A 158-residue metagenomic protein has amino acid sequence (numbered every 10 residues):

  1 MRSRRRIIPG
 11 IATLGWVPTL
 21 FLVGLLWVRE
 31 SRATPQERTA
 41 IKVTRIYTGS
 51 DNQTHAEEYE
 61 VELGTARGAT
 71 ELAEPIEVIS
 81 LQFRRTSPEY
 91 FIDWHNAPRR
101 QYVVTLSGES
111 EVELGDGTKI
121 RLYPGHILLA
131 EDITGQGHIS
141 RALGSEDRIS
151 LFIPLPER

Functional and structural regions predicted by a protein language model:
R6-P9, T13: N-terminal export leaders
P18-W27: Hydrophobic alpha-helical membrane-insertion segments, chiefly the h-region of N-terminal signal peptides
W27-R85: A short, N-terminal "cap"/entry segment at the start of jelly-roll beta-barrel domains of the cupin/DSBH fold
E60-A66, I79-A97, D132-G135, E157-R158: Conserved short histidine dyad/triad with adjacent acidic residue
R85, H95-V112, P154: Short, conserved beta-strand element in jelly-roll/cupin
D93-W94, V112-E113, A130-E131, Q136-G144: Short beta-strand His + acidic residue motifs that chelate non-heme Fe in jelly-roll/DSBH and cupin folds
D116-I133: Short acidic-glycine-tyrosine-enriched beta hairpin
L129-I133, L143-R158: A short hydrophobic beta-strand segment most commonly corresponding to one strand of the jelly-roll/cupin
